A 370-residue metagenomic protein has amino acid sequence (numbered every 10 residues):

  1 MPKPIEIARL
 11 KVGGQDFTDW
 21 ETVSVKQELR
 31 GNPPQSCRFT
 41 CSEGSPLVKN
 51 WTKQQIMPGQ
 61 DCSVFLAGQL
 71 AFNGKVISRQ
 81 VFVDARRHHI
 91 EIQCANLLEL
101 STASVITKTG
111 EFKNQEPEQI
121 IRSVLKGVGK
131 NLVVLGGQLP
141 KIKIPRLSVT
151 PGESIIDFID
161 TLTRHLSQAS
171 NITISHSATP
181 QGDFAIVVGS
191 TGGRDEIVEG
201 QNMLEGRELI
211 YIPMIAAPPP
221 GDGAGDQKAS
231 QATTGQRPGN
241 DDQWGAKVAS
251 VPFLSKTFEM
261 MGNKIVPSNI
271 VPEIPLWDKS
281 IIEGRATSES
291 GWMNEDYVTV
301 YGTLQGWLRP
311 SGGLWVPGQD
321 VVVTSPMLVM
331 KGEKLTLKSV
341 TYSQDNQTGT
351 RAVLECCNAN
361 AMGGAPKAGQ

Functional and structural regions predicted by a protein language model:
M1-I106, M203: Assembly/oligomerization scaffold segments
E6-A8, Q35-C37, Q60, L70-F72 (+8 more regions): Envelope-exposed proteins and targeting segments
T18, V23-Q55, I210-Q370: An acidic/polar, Gly/Ser/Thr-rich interaction patch typically located in mid-to-C-terminal regions of proteins
S63-C94, S175-S177, V322-V353: Short beta-strand and beta-hairpin "edge-sheet" elements
Q80, R87-S101, L135-Q227: Short beta-strand-centered interaction patches in the first periplasmic/extracellular domains of large envelope
L97, N114-L135: Glycine-rich, acidic and aromatic/proline-enriched surface loops and short helix-turn segments that act as binding
V105-N114, P145-V149: Second-shell loop/turn segments in exported
E118-R122, I156-D160, S230, E283-R285: Extracytoplasmic/secreted envelope proteins and their assembly/folding machinery, especially bacterial periplasmic
